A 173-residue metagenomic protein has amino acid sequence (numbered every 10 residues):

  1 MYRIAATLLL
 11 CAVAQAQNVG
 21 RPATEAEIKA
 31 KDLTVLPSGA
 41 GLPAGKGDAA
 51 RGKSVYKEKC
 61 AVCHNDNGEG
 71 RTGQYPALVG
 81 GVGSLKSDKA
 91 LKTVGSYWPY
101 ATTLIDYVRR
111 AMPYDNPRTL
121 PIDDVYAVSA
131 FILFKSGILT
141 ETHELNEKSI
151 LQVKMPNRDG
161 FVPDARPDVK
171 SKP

Functional and structural regions predicted by a protein language model:
M1-T7: Sec-dependent signal peptide recognition, specifically the positively charged N-region followed immediately by
A14-N18: Boundary at the C-terminal end of the N-terminal hydrophobic targeting segment
V19-V55, P113-P117: Electrostatic cytochrome c docking/interface patches
E27, D48, Y100, L104 (+1 more regions): Stable alpha-helical elements in mature extracytoplasmic
L36, K57, A61, N65 (+2 more regions): Sec-exported extracytoplasmic/periplasmic mature domains
A44-R71, Y75, V79: Sequence/structural segment immediately N-terminal to covalent heme-attachment motifs in c-type and related
E69-D106, P113: Gly/Gly-Pro-rich "capping" loops immediately C-terminal to redox-active cysteine motifs in periplasmic/lumenal
D115-P173: Flexible coil segments in periplasmic/lumen-exposed cytochrome c-class electron-transfer proteins
